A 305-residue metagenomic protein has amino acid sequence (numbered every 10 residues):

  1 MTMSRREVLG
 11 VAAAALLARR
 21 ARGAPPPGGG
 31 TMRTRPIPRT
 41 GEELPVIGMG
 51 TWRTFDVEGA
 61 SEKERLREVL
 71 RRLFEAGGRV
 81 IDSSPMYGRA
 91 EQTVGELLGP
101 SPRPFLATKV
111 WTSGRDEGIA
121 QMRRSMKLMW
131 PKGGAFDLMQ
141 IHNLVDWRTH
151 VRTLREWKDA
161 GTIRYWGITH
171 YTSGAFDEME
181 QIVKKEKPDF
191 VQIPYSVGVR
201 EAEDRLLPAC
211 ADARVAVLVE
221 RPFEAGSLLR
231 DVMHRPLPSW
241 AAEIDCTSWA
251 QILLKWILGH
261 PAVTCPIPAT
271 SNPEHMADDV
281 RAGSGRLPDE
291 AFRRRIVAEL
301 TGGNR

Functional and structural regions predicted by a protein language model:
T2-P104: N-terminal binding-site loop/beta-alpha segment at the start of enzyme catalytic domains that lines or forms
I37, M49, I81, V94 (+7 more regions): Conserved, mostly hydrophobic/aromatic
P38-G41, V94-P102, S125-K132, E156-K158 (+1 more regions): Acidic (Asp/Glu)-rich catalytic clusters
L44-V46, G77-R79, P102-P104, G134-D137 (+4 more regions): Short, well-ordered coil/turn segments that N-cap beta-strands
D56-E58, S84-Q92, T112-G118, H142-R148 (+2 more regions): Acidic-and-aromatic substrate-binding clefts and catalytic sites of carbohydrate-active enzymes
A60-L73, R115-W130, G174-Q181: Short, acidic/polar
W130-D146: Active-site groove signature of glycoside hydrolases
H142-R305: Beta/alpha (TIM)-barrel catalytic core signal, keyed to glycine-rich beta->alpha loops juxtaposed to Asp/Glu that bind
